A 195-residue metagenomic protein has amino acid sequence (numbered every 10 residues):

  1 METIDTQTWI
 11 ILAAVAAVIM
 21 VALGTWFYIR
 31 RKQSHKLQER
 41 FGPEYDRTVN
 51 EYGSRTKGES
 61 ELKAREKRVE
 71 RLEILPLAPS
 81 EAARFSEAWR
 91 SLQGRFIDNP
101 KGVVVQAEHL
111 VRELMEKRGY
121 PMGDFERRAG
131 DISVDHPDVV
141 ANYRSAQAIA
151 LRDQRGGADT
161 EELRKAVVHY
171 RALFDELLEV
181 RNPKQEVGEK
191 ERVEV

Functional and structural regions predicted by a protein language model:
M1-A17: Feature marks short, highly hydrophobic, charge-poor N-terminal signal-anchor/signal peptide-like helices that anchor
T8-W9, M20, K67-R68: Short, flexible segments with low predicted structural confidence
I19-Y28: Alpha-helical transmembrane segments
K32-N142, A146-A158: Elongated extramembrane "stalk/tether" segments
A148-V195: Extracytoplasmic/periplasmic C-terminal soluble domains
